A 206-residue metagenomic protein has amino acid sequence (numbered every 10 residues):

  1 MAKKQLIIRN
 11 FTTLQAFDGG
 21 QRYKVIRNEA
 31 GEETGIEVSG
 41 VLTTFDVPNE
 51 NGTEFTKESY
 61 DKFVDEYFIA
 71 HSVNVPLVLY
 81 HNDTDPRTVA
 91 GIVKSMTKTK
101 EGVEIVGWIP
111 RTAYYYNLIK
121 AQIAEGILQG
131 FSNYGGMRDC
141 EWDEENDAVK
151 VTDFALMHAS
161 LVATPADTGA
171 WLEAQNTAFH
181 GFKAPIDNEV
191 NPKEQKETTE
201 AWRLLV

Functional and structural regions predicted by a protein language model:
M1-A70, P185-D187, N191-Q195: Polar/acidic, low-complexity leader/linker segments enriched in S/T/G and N/D
N10, A30, G35-E37, P76 (+1 more regions): Residue microenvironments linked to proteolytic maturation and disulfide-stabilized extracellular modules
E33, E54, D85-P86, V149: Short, solvent-exposed loop/turn motifs
V47, D83-P86, R111-A113: Short, charged/polar surface micro-motifs in flexible loops or helix N-caps
N51-G52, P86-A90, W142-E144: Short, solvent-exposed polar/charged micro-motifs at secondary-structure junctions
H71-T84, F131: Short conserved beta-strand and strand-loop elements enriched in small hydrophobics with frequent Asp/Gly
H81-E101: Short, structured beta-strand-loop surface elements
E194-V206: Extended acidic low-complexity intrinsically disordered regions
